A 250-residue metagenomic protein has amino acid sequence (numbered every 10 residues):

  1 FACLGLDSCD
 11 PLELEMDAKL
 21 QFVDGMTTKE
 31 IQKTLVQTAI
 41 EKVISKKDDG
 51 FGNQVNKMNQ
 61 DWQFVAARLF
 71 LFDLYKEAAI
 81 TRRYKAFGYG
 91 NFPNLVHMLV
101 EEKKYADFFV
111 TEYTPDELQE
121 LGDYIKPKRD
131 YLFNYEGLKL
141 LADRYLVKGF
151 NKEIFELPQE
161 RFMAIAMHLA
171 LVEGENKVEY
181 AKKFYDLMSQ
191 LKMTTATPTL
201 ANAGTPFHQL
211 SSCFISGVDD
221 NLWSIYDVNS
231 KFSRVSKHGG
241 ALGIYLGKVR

Functional and structural regions predicted by a protein language model:
F1-R250: Extended catalytic cores of very large enzyme megasubunits
